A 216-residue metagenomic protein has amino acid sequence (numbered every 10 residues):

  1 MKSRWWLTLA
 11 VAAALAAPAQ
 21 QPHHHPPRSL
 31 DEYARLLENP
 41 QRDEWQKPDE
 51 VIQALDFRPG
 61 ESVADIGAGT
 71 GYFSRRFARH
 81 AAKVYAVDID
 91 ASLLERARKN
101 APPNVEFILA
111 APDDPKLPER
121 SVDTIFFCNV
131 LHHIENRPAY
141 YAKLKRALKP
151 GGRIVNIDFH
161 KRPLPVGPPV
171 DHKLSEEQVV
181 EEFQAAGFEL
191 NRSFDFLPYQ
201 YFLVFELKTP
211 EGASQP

Functional and structural regions predicted by a protein language model:
W6-A14: Bacterial N-terminal signal peptides
Q20-D56: Class I SAM-dependent transferase core
A64, A68-P115: Class I SAM-dependent methyltransferase SAM/SAH-binding core
P115-I125: A short acidic, Gly/Pro-enriched loop at the edge of an enzyme's catalytic core that lines a small-molecule cofactor
D123-R137: A short SAM/SAH-binding and catalytic strip from SAM-dependent methyltransferases
P138-R153: A short glycine-rich, Lys/Arg-flanked "PGG" loop and its adjoining helix->strand segment in the class I
R153-V180: Conserved class I S-adenosyl-L-methionine
R192-P216: Core SAM-dependent methyltransferase catalytic element
